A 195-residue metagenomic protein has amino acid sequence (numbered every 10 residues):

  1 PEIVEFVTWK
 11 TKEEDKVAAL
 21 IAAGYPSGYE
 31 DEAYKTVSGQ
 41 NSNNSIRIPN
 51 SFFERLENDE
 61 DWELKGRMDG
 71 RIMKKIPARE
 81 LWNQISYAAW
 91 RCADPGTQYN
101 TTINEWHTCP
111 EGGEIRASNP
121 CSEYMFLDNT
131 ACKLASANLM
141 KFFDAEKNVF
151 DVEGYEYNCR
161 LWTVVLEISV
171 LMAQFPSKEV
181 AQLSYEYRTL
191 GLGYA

Functional and structural regions predicted by a protein language model:
P1-Y157, L171-Y185: Active-site cavity-forming subdomains of large catalytic enzyme subunits
W162-M172, L183-A195: Core structural elements
